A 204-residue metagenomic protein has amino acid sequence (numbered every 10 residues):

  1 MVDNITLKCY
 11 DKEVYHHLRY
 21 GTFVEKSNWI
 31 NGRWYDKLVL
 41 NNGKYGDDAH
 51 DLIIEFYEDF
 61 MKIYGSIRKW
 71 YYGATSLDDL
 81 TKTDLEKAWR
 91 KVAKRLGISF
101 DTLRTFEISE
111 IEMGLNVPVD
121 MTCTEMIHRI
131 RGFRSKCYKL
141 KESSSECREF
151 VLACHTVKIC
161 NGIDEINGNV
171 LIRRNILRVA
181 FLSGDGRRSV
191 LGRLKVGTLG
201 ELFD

Functional and structural regions predicted by a protein language model:
M1-D204: Structured, helix-rich domain cores that form ligand/interaction pockets
